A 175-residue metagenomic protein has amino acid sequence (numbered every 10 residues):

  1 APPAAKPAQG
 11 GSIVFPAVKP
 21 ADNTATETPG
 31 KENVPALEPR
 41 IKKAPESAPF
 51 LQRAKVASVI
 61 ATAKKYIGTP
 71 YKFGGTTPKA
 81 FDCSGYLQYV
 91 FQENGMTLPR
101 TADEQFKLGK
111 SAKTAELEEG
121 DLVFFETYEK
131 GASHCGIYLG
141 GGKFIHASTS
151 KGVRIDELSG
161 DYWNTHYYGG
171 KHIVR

Functional and structural regions predicted by a protein language model:
A1-P2, M96, A112, E129-A132 (+1 more regions): Aromatic- and glycine-rich peptidoglycan recognition patches
A1-P70, I173-R175: Intrinsically disordered, low-complexity, Pro/Ser/Thr/Asn/Gly/Ala-rich spacer/linker segments adjacent to signal
F50-A57, T77-D82, S111, D161: Soluble non-cytosolic domains of exported or imported proteins
K64-E119: Catalytic cysteine-centered active-site loop
